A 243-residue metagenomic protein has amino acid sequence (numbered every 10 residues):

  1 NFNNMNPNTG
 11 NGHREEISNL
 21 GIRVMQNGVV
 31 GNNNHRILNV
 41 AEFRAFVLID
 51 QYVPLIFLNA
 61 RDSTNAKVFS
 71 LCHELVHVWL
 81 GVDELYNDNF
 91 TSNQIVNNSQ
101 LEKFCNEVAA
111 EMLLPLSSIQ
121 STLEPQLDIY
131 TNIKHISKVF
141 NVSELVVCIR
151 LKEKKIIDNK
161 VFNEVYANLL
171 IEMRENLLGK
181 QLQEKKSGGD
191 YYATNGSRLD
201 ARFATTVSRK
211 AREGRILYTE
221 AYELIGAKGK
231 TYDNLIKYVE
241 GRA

Functional and structural regions predicted by a protein language model:
N1-A243: Active-site hotspot residues in diverse enzymes, especially metal/ion-binding acidic/histidine motifs
